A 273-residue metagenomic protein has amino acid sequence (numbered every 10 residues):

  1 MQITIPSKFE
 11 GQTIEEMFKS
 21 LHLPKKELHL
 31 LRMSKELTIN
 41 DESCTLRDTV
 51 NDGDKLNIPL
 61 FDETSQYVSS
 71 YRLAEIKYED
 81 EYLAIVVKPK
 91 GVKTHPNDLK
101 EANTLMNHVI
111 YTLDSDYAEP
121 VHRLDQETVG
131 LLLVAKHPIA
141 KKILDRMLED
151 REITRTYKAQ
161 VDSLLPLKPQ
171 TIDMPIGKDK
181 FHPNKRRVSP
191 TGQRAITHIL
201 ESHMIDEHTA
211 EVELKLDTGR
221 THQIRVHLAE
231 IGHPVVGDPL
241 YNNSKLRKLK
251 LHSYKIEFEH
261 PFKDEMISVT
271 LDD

Functional and structural regions predicted by a protein language model:
M1-L30, S202-T209, D217, T221-D273: Pseudouridine synthases involved in rRNA/tRNA modification
M1-T171, G177-K180: RNA pseudouridine synthases
R123, S189-T191, K245-K248: Short Gly/Pro-enriched turn/cap motifs at secondary-structure boundaries
K136-P138, D162-L164, G177, S202-M204 (+2 more regions): Histidine- and/or cysteine-centered catalytic micro-motif in compact active-site loops
R186: Conserved, carboxylate-rich catalytic/transport cores that coordinate ions
R194-I196: Short proline/glycine- and basic residue-enriched helix-capping loop/turn segments at helix->loop/beta transitions
I199: Long C-terminal interaction/binding lobes of large macromolecular proteins
